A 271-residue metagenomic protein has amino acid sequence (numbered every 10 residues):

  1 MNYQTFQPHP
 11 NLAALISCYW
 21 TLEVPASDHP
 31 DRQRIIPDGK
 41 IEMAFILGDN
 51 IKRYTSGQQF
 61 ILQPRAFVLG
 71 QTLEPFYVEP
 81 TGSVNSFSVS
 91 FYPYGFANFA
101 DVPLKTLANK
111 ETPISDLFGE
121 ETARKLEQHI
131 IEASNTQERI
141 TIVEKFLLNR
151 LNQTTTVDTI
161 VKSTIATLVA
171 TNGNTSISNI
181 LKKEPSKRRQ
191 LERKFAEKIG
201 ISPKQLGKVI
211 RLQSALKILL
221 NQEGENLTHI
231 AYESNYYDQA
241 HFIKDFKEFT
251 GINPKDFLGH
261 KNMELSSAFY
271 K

Functional and structural regions predicted by a protein language model:
M1-N172, S176-S178, K183-R188, S202 (+4 more regions): Alpha-helical bundle regulatory/interaction domains
S176-I177, K194-K198: Extended amphipathic alpha-helical scaffolding segments in membrane-proximal extra-membrane regions of membrane
R189, R193, I201, Q205-N221 (+1 more regions): Catalytic-pocket segment enriched in acidic/His residues
E197-I201, D245-F257: A secondary-structure capping/hinge motif
V209, K244, H260: Residue-level "edge-of-site" marker
